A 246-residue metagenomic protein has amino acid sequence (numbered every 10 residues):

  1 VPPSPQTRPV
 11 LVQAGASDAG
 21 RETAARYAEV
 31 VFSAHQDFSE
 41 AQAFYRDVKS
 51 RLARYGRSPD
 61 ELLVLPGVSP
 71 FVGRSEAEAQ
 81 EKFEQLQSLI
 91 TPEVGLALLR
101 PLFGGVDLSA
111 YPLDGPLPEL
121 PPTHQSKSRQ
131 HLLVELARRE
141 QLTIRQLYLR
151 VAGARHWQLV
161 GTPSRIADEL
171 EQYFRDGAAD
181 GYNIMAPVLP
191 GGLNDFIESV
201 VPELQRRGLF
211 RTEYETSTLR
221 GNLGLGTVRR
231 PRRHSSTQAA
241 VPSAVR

Functional and structural regions predicted by a protein language model:
V1-A14, R21: Surface-exposed beta-loop-beta
V1-T7, S39-R46, S50-F174, L204-R246: An alpha-helical appendage that flanks or caps ligand/catalytic pockets
V10-A14, E29-S33, L62-S69, F174 (+1 more regions): Hydrophobic faces of well-ordered beta-strands that scaffold small-molecule active sites in alpha/beta enzyme cores
L11, A24, A79, Y173 (+2 more regions): Conserved, mostly hydrophobic/aromatic
S17, D37-F38, V68-V72, V188-P190: Active-site-proximal loop/turn and secondary-structure-junction residues that shape catalytic pockets, frequently
G20-E29, H35-D37: Long, repeat-rich segments with strong aromatic
R21-T23, I166, R175, G181-I184 (+1 more regions): Extended hydrophobic-aromatic, low-complexity segments
P187-E215: A contiguous, mid-protein "functional segment" used to position or interact with cofactors/ions or partner subunits
